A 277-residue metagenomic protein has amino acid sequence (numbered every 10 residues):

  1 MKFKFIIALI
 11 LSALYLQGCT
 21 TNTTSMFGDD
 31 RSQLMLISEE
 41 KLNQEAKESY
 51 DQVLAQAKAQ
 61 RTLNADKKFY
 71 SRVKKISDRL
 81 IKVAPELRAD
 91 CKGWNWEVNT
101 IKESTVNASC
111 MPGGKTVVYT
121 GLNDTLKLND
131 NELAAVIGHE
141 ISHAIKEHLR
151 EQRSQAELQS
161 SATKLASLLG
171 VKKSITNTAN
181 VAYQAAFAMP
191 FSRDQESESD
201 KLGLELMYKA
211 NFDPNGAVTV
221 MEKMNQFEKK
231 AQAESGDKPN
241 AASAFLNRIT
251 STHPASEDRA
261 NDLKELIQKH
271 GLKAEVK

Functional and structural regions predicted by a protein language model:
K2-I6, Y15-K277: A Zn2+-metalloprotease active-site environment signal
